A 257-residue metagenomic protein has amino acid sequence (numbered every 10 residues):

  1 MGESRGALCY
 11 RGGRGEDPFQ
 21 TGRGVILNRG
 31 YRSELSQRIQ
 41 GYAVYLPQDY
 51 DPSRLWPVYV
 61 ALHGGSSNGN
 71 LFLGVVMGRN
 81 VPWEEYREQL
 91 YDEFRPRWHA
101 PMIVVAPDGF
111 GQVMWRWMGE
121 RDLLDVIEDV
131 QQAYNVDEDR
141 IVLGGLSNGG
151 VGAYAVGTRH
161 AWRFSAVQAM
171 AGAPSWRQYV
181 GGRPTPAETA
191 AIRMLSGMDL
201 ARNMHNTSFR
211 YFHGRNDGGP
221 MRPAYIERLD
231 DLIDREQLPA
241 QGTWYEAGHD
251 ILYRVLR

Functional and structural regions predicted by a protein language model:
M1-V58: A domain-start/cap signature at the N-terminus of enzymes
R38, L71-L90, W162-T207: Mobile cap/lid helix-loop segments that gate and shape the active-site cleft of serine hydrolases
Q48-R54, Q112-S147, T158-F164, N203: Gly/Ser-rich "nucleophile elbow"/oxyanion-hole loop immediately N-terminal to the catalytic nucleophile in hydrolases
L55-A133: Active-site machinery of serine-nucleophile hydrolases
L62-G64, A171, H213: The conserved beta1-alpha1 loop
L143-G145, M170, F212: Short beta-strand immediately N-terminal to the catalytic nucleophile in serine-hydrolase-like folds
G152-V156: Hydrolases whose catalytic domains are alpha/beta-hydrolase-1, hotdog thioesterase, or metallo-beta-lactamase-like
R177-L256: The feature captures the conserved acid-bearing segment of alpha/beta-hydrolase catalytic domains
